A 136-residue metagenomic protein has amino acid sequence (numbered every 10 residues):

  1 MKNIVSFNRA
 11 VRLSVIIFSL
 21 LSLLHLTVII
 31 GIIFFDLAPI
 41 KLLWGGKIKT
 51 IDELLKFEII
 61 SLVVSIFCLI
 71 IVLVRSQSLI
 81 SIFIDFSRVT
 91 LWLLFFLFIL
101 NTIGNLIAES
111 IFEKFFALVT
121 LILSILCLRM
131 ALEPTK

Functional and structural regions predicted by a protein language model:
K2-V11, H25-F57: Interfacial loop at the N-terminal end of multi-pass membrane proteins
N3-F7, L69-S87, E109: Juxtamembrane helix-break-helix junctions at the cytosolic face of small multi-pass alpha-helical membrane proteins
S14-I29, F116, T120-L123: Alpha-helical transmembrane segments of integral membrane proteins, especially early/N-terminal helices
L26, L69, T102-L106, L128: Alpha-helical transmembrane segments of multipass membrane proteins
I84-F86, S110-L121: Non-cytosolic membrane-interface motifs at loop->transmembrane helix junctions
R88-G104: Hydrophobic alpha-helical membrane segments
L100-F116, A131: Membrane-helix boundary connector in multi-pass membrane proteins
L123-K136: Membrane-water interface at the C-terminal end of transmembrane alpha helices
